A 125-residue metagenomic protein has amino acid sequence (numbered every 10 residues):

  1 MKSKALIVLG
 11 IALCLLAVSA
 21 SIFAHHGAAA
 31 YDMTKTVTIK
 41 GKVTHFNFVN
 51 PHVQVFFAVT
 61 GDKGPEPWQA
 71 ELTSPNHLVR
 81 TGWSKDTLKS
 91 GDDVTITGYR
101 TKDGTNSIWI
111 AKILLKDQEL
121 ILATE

Functional and structural regions predicted by a protein language model:
M1-G10: Bacterial N-terminal signal peptides that target proteins for export
I11-A12, I22: Cleavable N-terminal signal peptides
F23-V37: Short boundary/loop segments of OB/S1/cold-shock single-stranded nucleic-acid-binding domains
G41-V43: Conserved hydrophobic positions within beta-strands
V49-V59: Short aromatic-glycine-enriched beta-strand elements
R80-T95: Short nucleic-acid-contacting surface segments enriched for D/E, G, S/T with interspersed K/R
T101-T124: OB-fold/S1-family single-stranded nucleic acid-binding modules
